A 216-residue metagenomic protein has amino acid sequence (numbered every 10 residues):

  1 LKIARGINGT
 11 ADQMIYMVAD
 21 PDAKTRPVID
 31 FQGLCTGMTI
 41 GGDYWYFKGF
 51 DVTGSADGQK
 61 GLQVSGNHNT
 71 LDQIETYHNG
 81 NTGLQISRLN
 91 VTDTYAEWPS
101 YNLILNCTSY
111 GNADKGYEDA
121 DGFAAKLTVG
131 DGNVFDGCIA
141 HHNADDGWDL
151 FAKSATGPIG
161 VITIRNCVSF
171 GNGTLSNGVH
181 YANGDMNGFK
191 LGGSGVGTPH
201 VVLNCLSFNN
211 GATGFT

Functional and structural regions predicted by a protein language model:
K2, F31-I40, S55-V64, G80-I86 (+6 more regions): Short glycine/acidic-rich loop motifs that flank beta-strands on beta-rich extracellular proteins
A4, V18-D20, G41, K48 (+16 more regions): Feature marks extracellular polysaccharide-active and adherence modules
R5-I7, G42, G66, N90 (+4 more regions): Small-residue (G/S/T/A) turn/hinge positions that recur once per unit in extracellular repeat modules
R5-K60, A113: Right-handed parallel beta-helix/beta-spiral solenoid domain characteristic of secreted/periplasmic
N8-A11, P21, E97, T156-G157 (+1 more regions): Extracellular/periplasmic catalytic domains that process cell-envelope and extracellular macromolecules
Q73, N166, H180, G193-T216: Extracellular beta-rich repeat passengers
N90-W98, N177-H180: Intrinsically disordered, low-complexity Ser/Thr- and acidic-rich flexible linkers and loops, especially at boundaries
